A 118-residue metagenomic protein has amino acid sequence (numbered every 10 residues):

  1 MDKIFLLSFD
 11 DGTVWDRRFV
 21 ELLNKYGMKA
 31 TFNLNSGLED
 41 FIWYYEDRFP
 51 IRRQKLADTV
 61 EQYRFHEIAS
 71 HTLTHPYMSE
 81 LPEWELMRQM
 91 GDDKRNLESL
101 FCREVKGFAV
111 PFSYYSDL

Functional and structural regions predicted by a protein language model:
M1-L6, V14-R18, K25, R48-D58: N-terminal pre-catalytic segment of deacetylase/amide-hydrolase enzymes
L6-L7, E67: Hydrophobic "anchor" residues on beta-strands that sit immediately upstream of conserved functional sites
F9-G12, T72: Active-site metal-binding loops of divalent metal-dependent hydrolases
D11-V14, W84: A generic structural signal for alpha-helix starts
F19-V20, E80: Hydrophobic alpha-helical membrane-insertion segments
Y26-L118: Metal-dependent polysaccharide deacetylase catalytic core of the NodB/CE4 family, i.e., the active-site-bearing domain
